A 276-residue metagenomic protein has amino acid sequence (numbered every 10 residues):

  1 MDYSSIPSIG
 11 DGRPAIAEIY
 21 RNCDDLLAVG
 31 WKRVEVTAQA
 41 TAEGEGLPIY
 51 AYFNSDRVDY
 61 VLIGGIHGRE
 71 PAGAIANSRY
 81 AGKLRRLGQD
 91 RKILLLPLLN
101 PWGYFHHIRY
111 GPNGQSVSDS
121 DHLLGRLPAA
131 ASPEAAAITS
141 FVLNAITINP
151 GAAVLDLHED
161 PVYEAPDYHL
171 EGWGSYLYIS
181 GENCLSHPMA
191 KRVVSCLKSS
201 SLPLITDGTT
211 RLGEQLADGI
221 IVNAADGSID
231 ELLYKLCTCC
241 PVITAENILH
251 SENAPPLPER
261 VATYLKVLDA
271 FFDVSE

Functional and structural regions predicted by a protein language model:
M1-P48, V154: Short glycine- and acidic-rich boundary segments immediately preceding or forming the N-terminal edge of structured
R33, I49-A51, L95, V154-D156 (+1 more regions): Conserved beta-strand scaffold positions in the cores of enzyme catalytic domains, especially in NTP/NDP-utilizing
P48-V58: Short beta-strand-to-loop junctions in surface cap/lid or active-site-entrance loops
R57, P71-A81, R85-K191: Active-site/substrate-binding loop(s) of hydrolase catalytic cores
V58-H67: Short beta-strand element of the alpha/beta-hydrolase
Y80-G82, E134-F141, P188-S200, P256-E276: Long, well-ordered alpha-helical scaffolding segments within enzyme catalytic domains, especially pronounced
D167-L236: Active-site-proximal helix/loop segments of hydrolytic enzymes
Y178, G213-E276: Active-site-adjacent mobile loop/cap segments within catalytic or ligand-binding domains
